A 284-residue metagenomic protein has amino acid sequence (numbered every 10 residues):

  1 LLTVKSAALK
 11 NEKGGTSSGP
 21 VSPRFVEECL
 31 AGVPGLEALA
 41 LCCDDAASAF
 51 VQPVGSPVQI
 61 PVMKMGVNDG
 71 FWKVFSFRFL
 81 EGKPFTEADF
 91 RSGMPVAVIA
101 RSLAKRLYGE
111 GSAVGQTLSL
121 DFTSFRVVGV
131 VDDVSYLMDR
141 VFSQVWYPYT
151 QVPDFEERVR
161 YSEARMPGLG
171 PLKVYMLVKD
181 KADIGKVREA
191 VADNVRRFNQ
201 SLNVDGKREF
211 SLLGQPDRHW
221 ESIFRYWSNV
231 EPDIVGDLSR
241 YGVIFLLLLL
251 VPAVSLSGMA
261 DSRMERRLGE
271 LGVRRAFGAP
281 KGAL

Functional and structural regions predicted by a protein language model:
L1-G111, S119-F125, E189: Structured, solvent-exposed hinge/loop segments at the ends of secondary-structure elements
G70-P84, P95-V230: Mid-to-C-terminal secondary-structure elements that act as membrane-proximal/extracytoplasmic interface segments
V114, A182-D183, V235-L238, R267 (+1 more regions): Membrane-helix interface segments
K181-A182, V187-N194, F245, G272-L284: Hydrophobic alpha-helical transmembrane segments
N229-L248: N-terminal membrane-entry
L246-L256: Hydrophobic transmembrane alpha-helices
V254-L284: Intracellular coupling helices
